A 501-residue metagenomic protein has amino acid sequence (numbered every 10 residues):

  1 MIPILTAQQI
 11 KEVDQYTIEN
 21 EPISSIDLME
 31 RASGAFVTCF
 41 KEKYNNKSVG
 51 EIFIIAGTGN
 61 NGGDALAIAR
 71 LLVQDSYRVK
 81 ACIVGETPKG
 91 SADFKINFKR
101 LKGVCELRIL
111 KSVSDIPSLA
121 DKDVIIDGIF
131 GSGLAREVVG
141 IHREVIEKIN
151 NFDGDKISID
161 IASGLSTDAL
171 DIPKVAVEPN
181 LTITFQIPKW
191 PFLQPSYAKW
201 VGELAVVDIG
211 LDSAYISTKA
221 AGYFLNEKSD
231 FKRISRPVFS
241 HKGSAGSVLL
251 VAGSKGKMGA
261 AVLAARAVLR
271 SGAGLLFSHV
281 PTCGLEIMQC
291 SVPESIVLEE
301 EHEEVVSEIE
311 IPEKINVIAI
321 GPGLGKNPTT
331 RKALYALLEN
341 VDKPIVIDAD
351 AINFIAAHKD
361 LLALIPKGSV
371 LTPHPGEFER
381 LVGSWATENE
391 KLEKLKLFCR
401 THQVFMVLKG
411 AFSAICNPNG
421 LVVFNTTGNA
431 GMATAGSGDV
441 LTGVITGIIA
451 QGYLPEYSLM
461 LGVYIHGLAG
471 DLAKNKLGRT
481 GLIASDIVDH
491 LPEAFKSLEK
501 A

Functional and structural regions predicted by a protein language model:
M1-I83, S91, F192-I345, A349 (+2 more regions): Small-residue (G/A/S/T)-rich helix-start motifs and N-terminal tracts that mark the onset
V37-I129, E137-I159, A333, V341: Nucleotide and nucleotide-moiety/phosphate-recognizing core
D93, E137-V139, L170-D171, V382-A386: Short, solvent-exposed loop/turn segments at secondary-structure boundaries
V113-D115, S163-T167, W190, E303-V305 (+1 more regions): Short acidic loop-to-helix transition motifs that present clustered carboxylates
K122-V124, I129-A221: Internal gly/pro-rich beta-alpha loop/helix module that stabilizes soluble enzyme cofactors or their anionic handles
